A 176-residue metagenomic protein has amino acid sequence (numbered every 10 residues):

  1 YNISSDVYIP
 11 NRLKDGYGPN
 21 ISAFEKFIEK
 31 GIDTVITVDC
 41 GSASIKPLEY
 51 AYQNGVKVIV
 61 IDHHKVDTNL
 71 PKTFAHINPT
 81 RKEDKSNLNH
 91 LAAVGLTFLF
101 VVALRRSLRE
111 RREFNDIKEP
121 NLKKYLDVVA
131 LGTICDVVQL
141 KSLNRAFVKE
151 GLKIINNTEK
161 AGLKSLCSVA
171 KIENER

Functional and structural regions predicted by a protein language model:
Y1-R176: Replace "Mg2+/Mn2+-dependent" with "divalent metal-dependent
